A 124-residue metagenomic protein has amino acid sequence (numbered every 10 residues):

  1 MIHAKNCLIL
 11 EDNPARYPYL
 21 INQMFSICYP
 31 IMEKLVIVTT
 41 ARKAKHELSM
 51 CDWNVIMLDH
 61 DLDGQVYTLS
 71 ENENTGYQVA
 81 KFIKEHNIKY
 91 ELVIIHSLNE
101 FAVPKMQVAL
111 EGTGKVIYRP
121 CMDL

Functional and structural regions predicted by a protein language model:
M1-L124: Catalytic phosphate/metal-binding cores of nucleic-acid and nucleotide-processing enzymes, i.e., regions that mediate
